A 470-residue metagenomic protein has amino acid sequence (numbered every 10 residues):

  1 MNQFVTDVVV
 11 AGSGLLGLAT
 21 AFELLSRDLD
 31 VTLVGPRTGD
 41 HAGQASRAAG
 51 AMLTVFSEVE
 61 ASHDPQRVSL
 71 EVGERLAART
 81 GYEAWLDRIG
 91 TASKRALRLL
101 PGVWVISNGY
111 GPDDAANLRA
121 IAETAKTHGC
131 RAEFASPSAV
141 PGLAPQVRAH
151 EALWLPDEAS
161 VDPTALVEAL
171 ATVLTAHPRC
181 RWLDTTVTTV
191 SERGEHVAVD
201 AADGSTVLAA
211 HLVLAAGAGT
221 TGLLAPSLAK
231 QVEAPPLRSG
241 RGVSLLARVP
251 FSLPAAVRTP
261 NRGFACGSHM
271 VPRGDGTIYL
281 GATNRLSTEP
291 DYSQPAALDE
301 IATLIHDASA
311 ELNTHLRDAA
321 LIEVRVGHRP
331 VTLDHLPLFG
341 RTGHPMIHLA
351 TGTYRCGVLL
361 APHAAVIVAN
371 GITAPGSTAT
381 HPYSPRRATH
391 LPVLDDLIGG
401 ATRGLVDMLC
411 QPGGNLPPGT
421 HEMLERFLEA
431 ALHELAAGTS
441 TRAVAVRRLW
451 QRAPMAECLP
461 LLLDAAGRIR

Functional and structural regions predicted by a protein language model:
T6-T32: N-terminal Rossmann-like FAD-binding beta1-loop-alpha1 element of flavoenzymes
V9-A11, V207-T220, A365: Short hydrophobic core segments
E23-S26, P36, R47, A51-M52 (+3 more regions): Active-site substrate-recognition segment that forms the wall of the catalytic cavity or substrate channel
A51-A139: Dinucleotide-binding Rossmann-like beta1-alpha1 core, especially the glycine-rich loop that anchors the ADP
R67, S93-N108, F134-A171, T283-S287 (+1 more regions): Helix-loop-beta segment of a Rossmann-like dinucleotide-binding subdomain
L153-A202, V207: Helical element adjacent to the flavin cofactor pocket in flavoenzyme catalytic cores
H315-L416: C-terminal catalytic lobe of FAD-dependent flavoproteins
A374-R470: Helix-rich C-terminal "cap"/substrate-channel and partner-interaction subdomain that packs against the flavin-binding
